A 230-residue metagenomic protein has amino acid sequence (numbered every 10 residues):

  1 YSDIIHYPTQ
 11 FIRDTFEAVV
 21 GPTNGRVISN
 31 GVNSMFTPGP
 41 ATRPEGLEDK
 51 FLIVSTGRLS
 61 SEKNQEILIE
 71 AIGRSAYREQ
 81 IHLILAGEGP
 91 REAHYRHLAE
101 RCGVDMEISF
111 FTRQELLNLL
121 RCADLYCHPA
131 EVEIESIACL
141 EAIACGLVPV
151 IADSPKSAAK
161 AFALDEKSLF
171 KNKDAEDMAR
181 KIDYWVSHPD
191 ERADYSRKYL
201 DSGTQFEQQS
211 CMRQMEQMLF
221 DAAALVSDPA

Functional and structural regions predicted by a protein language model:
H6, E45-K63, I69-I72: Conserved donor-binding/catalytic core segment of Leloir-type glycosyltransferases
F11, G31: Carbohydrate-associated surface elements
A93-F111: Nucleotide-activated donor-binding/catalytic signature segment of Leloir-type glycosyltransferases, i.e., the conserved
F110, N118-A123: Short alpha-helical donor nucleotide-sugar binding micro-motif in glycosyltransferases
E131: Aromatic "clamp/platform" in nucleotide-sugar-dependent glycosyltransferases that forms part of the donor/acceptor
V148-D153: Short hydrophobic beta-strand element within catalytic cores of glycosyltransferases and related nucleotide-activated
L164-A175, Y184-P189: Conserved acidic donor-binding segment of nucleotide-sugar-dependent glycosyltransferases
P189-A223: A charged, aromatic-enriched C-terminal amphipathic alpha-helix characteristic of glycosyltransferases across folds
